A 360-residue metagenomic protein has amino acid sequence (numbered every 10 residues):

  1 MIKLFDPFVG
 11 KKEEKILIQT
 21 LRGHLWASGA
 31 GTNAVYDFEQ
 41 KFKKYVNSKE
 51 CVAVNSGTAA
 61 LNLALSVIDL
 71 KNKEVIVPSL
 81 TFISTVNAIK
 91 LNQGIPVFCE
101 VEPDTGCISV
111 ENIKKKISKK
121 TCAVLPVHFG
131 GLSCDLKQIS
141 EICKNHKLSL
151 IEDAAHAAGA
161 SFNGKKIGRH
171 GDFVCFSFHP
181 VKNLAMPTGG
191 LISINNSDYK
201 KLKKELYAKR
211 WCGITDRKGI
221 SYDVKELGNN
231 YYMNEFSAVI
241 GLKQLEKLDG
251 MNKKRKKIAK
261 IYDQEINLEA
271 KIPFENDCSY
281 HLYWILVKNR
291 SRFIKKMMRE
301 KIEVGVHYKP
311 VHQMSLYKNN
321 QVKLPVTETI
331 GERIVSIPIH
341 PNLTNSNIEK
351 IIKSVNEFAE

Functional and structural regions predicted by a protein language model:
M1-A27, P338: N-terminal "arm"/small-domain region of PLP-dependent enzymes with the aminotransferase-like
D6-F8, A88, K165-I167, K182-N183 (+3 more regions): Short secondary-structure boundary/capping segments
L21, A64, I351, V355: Hydrophobic "lid"/C-terminal helical patch of Rossmann-like NAD(P)-dependent dehydrogenase/epimerase domains
S28-E74, L80, A88-N92, F98-E100 (+1 more regions): Phosphate-binding glycine-rich loop
Y36-Q40, Y45-C51, T58, E111 (+5 more regions): PLP-dependent aminotransferase class I/II
V67-N145, S149-A154, S161: PLP-dependent aminotransferase-like
E152-M186, I220-V224: Conserved active-site segment immediately N-terminal to the catalytic lysine that forms the internal aldimine
F176-S177, G190-N196, L242: Short beta-strand-to-turn element immediately C-terminal to the catalytic PLP-Schiff-base lysine in fold type I
